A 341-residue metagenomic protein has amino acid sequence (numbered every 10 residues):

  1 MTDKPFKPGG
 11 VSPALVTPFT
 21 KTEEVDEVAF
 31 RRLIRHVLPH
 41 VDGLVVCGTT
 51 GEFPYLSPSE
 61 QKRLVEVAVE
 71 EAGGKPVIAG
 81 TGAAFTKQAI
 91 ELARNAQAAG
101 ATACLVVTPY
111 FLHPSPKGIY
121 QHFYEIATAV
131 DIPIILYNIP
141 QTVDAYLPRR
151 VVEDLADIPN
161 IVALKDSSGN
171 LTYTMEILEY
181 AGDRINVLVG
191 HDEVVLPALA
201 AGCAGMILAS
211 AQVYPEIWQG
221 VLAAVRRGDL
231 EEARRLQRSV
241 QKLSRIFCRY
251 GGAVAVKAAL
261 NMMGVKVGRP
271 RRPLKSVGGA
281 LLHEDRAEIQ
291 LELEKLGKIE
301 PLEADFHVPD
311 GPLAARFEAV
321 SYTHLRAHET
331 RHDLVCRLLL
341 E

Functional and structural regions predicted by a protein language model:
P5-P13, F19, E24-D144: Active-site beta->alpha loop and helix N-cap motifs at the rims of alpha/beta catalytic domains
V11-V16, H36, H40-V41, C203 (+2 more regions): C-terminal alpha-helical cap/extension of soluble enzyme domains
V16, T49, P109, G169 (+2 more regions): Flexible loop residues that form catalytic and substrate-binding hotspots at small-molecule/glycan-binding clefts
F30, Q61, V65, A89 (+7 more regions): A general structural signal for well-ordered alpha-helical segments in protein cores
R63, V67-E71, N95, A99 (+8 more regions): Alpha-helical structural signal in soluble globular domains
T142-S239: Catalytic alpha/beta core domains of metabolic enzymes, predominantly
T323-T330, L334: Conserved small/polar residues in nucleotide/adenosyl-binding loops
V335-E341: Hydrophobic alpha-helical segments, chiefly the membrane-spanning helices and signal/signal-anchor peptides
